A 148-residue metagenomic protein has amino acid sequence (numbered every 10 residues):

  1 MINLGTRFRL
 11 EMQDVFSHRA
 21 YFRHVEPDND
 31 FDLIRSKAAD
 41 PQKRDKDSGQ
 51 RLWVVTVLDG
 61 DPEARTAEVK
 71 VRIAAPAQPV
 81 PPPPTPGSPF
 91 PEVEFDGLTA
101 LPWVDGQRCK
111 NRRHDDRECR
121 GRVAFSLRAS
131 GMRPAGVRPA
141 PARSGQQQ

Functional and structural regions predicted by a protein language model:
M1-Q148: OB-fold and OB-like single-stranded nucleic-acid-recognition modules and their adjacent interaction interfaces
